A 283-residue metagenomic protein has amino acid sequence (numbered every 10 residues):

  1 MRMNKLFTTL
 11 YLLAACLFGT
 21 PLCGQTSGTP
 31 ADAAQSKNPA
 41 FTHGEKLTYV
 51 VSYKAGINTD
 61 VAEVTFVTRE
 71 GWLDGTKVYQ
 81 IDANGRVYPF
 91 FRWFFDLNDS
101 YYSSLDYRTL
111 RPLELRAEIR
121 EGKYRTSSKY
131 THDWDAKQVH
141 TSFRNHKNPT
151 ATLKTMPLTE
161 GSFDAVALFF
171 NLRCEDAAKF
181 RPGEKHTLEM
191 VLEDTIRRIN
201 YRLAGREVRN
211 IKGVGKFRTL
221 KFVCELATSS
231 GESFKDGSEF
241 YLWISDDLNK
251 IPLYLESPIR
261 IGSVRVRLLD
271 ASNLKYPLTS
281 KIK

Functional and structural regions predicted by a protein language model:
M1-Y11: Bacterial N-terminal signal peptides that target proteins for export
K5, C16, P39, T141 (+7 more regions): Short non-domain terminal segments
T9-P21: Bacterial N-terminal signal peptides
T26-W134, A177-K283: Acidic, serine/threonine-rich low-complexity disordered tracts
W134-E193: Active-site/ligand-binding surface loops and adjacent short beta/alpha elements that line catalytic pockets across
